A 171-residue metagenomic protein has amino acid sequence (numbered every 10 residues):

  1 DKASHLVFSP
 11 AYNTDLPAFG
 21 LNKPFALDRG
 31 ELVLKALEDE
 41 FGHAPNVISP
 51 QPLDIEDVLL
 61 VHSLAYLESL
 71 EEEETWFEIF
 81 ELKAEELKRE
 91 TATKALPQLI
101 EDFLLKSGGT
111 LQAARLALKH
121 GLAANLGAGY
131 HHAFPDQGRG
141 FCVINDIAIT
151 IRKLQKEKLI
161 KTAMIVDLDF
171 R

Functional and structural regions predicted by a protein language model:
D1-V166, F170-R171: HDAC/HDAC-like amidohydrolase catalytic core signature
